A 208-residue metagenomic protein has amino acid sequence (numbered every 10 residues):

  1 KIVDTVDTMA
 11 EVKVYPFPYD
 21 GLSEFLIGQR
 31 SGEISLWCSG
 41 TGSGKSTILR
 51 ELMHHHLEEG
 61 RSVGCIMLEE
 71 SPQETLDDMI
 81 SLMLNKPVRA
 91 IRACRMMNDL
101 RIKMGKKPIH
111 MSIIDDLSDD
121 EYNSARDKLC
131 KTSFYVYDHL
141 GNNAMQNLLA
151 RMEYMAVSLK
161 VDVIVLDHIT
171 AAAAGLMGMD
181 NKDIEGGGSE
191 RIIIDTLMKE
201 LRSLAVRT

Functional and structural regions predicted by a protein language model:
I2-G60, G64-D77, D138-T208: P-loop NTPase motor core
E24, R61-K160: Cytosolic-facing regulatory segments adjacent to core modules
